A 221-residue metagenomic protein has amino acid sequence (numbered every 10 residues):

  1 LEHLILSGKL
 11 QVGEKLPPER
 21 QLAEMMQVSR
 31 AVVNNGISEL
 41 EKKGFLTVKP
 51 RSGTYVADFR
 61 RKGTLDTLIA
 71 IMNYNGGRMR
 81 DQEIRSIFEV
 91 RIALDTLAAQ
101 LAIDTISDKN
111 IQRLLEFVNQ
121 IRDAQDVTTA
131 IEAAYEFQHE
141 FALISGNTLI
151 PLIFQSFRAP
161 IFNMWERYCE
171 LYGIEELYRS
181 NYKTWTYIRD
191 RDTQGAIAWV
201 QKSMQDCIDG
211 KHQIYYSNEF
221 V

Functional and structural regions predicted by a protein language model:
L1-A93, V221: Short linear motifs at protein or domain termini
M26, S145-G146, Y215: A broad structural signal for alpha-helix termini and local helix breaks/kinks
I87-R167, L171, E176-N181, G195-G210: Conserved amphipathic alpha-helical segments that form helical-bundle/coiled-coil interaction surfaces
Y215-V221: …primarily DNA-binding HTH/wHTH and HhH modules…
